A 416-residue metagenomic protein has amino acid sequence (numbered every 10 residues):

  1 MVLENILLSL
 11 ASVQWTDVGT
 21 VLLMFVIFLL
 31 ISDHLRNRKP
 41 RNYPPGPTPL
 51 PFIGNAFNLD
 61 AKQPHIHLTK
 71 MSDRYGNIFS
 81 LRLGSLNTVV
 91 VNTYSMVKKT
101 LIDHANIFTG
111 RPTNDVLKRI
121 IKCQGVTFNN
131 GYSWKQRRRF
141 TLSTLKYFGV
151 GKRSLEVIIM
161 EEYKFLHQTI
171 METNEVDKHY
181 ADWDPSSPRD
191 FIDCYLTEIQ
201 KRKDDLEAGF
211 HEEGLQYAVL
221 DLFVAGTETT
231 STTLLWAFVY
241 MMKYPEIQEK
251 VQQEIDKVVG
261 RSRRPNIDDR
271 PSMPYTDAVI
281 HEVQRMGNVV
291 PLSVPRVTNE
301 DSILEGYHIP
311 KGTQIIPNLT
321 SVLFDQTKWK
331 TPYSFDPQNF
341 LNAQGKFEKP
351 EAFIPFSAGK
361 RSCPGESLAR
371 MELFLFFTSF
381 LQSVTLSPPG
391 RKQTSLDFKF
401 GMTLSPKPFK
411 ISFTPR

Functional and structural regions predicted by a protein language model:
V2-V26, R82-V89, G149-E161, M171-K178 (+5 more regions): Cytochrome P450
P40-L59, P64-E162: Cytochrome P450 substrate-recognition site 1
A56-G76, P265-G306, Q326, Y333 (+1 more regions): Conserved cytochrome P450 K-helix E-x-x-R motif and the immediately C-terminal K′/meander segment
F57, K146-F148, Q168, E175-T233 (+6 more regions): Conserved cytochrome P450 catalytic core segment spanning the I/J/K helices
T109, P245-I247, E366-L404, P408: Cytochrome P450 heme-binding "Cys pocket" and the immediately downstream C-terminal segment
K178, R202-E254, V283, P310-N318 (+3 more regions): Central I-helix of cytochrome P450 enzymes
L220, E305, A343-L373, D397-K399: Cytochrome P450 heme-thiolate "Cys pocket" and heme-binding signature region
P317-G345: Conserved cytochrome P450 K-helix/beta-meander segment immediately N-terminal to the heme-binding cysteine loop
